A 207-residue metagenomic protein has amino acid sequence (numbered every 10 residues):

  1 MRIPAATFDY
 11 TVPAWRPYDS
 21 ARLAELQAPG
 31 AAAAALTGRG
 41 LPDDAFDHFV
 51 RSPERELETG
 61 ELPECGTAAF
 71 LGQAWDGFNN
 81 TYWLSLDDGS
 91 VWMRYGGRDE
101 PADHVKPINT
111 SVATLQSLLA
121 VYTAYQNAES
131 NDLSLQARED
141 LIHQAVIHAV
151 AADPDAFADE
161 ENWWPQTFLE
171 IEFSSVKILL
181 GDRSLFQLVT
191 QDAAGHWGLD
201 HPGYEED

Functional and structural regions predicted by a protein language model:
M1-R98, P154-D207: A surface-exposed partner-binding patch
W92-L133: Compact, glycine/acidic-enriched structural inserts
N127-F168, E172: An amphipathic alpha-helical core segment
